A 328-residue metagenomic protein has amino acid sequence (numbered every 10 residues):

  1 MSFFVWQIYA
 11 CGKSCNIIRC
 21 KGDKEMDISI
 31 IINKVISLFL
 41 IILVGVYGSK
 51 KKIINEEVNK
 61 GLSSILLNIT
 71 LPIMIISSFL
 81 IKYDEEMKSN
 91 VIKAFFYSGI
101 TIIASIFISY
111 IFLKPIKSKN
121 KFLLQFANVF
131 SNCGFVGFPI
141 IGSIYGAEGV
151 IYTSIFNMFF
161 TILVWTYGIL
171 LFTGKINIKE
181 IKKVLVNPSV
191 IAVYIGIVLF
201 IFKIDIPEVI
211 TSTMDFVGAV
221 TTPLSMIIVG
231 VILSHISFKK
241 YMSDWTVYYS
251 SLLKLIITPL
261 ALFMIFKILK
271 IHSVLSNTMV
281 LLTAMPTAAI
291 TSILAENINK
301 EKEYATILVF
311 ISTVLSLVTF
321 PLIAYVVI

Functional and structural regions predicted by a protein language model:
S2-I328: Alpha-helical transmembrane segments of multi-pass small-molecule/ion transporters
